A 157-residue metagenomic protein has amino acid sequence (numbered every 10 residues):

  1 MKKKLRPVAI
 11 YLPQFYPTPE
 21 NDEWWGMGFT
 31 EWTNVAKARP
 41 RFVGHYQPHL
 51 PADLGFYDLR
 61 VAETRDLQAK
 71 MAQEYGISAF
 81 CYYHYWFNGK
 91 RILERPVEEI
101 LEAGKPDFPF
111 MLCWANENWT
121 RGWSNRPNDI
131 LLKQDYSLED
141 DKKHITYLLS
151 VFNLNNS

Functional and structural regions predicted by a protein language model:
M1-S157: Glycan-processing catalytic domains of CAZymes
